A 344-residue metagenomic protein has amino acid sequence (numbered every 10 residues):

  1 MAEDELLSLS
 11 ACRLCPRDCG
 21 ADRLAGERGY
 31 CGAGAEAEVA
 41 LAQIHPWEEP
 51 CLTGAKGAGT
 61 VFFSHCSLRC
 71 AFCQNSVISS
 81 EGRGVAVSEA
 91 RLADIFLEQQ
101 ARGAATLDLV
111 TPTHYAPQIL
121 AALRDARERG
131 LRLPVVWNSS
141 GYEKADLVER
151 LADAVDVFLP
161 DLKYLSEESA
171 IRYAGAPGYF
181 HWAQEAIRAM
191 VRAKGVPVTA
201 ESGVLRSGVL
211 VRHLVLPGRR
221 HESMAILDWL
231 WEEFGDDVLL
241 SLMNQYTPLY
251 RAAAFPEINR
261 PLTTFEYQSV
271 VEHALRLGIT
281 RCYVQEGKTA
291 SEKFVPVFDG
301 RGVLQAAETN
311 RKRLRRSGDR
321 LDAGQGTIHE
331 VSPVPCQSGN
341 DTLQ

Functional and structural regions predicted by a protein language model:
M1-R28, V191, G195-Q344: Auxiliary Fe-S-binding modules of radical SAM enzymes
C31-D153, V157-F158, S166-E168: Conserved Radical SAM active-site core
G59, L107, V135-W137, F158-P160 (+3 more regions): Hydrophobic faces of well-ordered beta-strands that scaffold small-molecule active sites in alpha/beta enzyme cores
S79, A116, G141-K144, L162-F180 (+3 more regions): Conserved radical SAM core fold
L92, I119, V148, A183 (+3 more regions): Aromatic/hydrophobic pocket-lining residues that form the small-molecule binding cavity in soluble enzyme cores
L123-P134, E185-M190, T264-V270: Alpha-helix-loop-beta-strand connector modules within alpha/beta enzyme cores
L123-R124, L151, A174-A176, P296-R301: Short low-complexity, flexible loop/linker segments enriched in glycine and/or proline with clustered acidic
I171-E201: Anionic-ligand binding region
